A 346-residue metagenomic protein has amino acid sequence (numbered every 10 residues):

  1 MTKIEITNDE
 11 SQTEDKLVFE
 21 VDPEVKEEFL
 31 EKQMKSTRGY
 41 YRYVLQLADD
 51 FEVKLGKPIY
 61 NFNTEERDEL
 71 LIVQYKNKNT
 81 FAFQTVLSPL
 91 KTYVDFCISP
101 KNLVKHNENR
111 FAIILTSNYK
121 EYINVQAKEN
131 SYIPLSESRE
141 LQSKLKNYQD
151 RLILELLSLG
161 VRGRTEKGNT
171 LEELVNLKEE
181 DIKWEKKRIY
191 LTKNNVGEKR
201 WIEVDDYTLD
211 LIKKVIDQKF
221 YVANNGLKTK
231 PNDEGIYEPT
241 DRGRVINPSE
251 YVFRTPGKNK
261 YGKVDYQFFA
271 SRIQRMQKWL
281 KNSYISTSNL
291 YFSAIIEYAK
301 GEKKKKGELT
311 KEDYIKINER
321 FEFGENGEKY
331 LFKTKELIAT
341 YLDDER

Functional and structural regions predicted by a protein language model:
M1-E27: N-terminal DNA-binding module of tyrosine recombinases/phage integrases
L30-E108, I315-E322: Non-catalytic DNA-binding core/recognition domains of DNA-processing enzymes
Y41-V44, S138, K146-I153, Y266 (+3 more regions): Short, leucine-enriched amphipathic alpha-helices that occur as contiguous helical runs
K105-E140, N259: Flexible interdomain linker/hinge and immediately adjacent N-terminus of the catalytic tyrosine-recombinase domain
L135-G168: Basic, Lys/Arg- and aromatic-enriched nucleic-acid-binding interface segment
L156-K187: Short, charged phosphate-coordinating catalytic segments
Y207-N282: Active-site/catalytic core of tyrosine-dependent DNA strand-transfer enzymes
A270-E328, T334, A339-R346: Short, basic (Lys/Arg/His-rich) helix/loop patches that form interaction surfaces in the mid-to-C-terminal regions
